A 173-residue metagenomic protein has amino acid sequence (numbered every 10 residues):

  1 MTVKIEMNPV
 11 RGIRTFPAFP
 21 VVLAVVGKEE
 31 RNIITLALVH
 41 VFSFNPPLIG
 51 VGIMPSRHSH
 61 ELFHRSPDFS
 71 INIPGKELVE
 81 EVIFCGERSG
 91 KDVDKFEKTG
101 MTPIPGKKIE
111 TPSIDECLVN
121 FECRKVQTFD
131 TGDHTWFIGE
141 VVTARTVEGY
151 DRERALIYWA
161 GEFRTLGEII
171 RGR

Functional and structural regions predicted by a protein language model:
M1-R173: Basic, polyanion-binding surface patches
